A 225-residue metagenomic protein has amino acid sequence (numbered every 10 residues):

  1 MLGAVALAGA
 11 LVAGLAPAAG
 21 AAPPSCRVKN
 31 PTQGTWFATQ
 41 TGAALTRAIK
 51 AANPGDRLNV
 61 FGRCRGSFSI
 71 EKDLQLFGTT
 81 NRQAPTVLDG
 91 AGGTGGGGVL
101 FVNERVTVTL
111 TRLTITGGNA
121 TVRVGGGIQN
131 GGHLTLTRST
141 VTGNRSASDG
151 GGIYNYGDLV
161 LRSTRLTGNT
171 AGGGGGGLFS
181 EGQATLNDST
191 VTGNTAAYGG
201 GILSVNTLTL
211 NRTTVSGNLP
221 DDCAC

Functional and structural regions predicted by a protein language model:
G3-G14: Bacterial N-terminal signal peptides
V12-T46: Right-handed parallel beta-helix/beta-solenoid
G42, T46, G55-Q75, Q83-T86: N-terminal extracellular ligand-recognition/capping segment immediately after the signal peptide
A48-D56, E104-V106, A184: Beta-strand repeat architectures
F61-R63, D73, R105, G131-H133 (+3 more regions): Tight coil/turn sites that cap or link beta-strands
L74-T121: Right-handed parallel beta-helix/beta-spiral solenoid domain characteristic of secreted/periplasmic
N81, P85, T109-G117, T135-R145 (+3 more regions): Right-handed parallel beta-helix
A91-F101, T121-Q129, S146-Y154, A171-F179 (+2 more regions): Extracellular beta-strand/beta-solenoid scaffold signature
